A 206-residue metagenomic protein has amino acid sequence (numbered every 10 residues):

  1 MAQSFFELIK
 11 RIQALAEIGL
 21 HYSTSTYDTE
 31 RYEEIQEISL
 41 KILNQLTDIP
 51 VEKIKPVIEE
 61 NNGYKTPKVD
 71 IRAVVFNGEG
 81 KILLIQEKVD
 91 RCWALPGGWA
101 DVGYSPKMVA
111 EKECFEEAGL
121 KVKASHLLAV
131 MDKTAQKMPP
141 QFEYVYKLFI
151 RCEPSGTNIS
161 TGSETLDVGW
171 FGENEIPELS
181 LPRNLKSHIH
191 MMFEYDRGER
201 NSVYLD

Functional and structural regions predicted by a protein language model:
M1-Y32, I38, C92, S163-D206: Nudix hydrolase/Nudix homology domain
T29, E33-R72: Acidic, metal-coordinating catalytic segment for phosphate/diphosphate chemistry, firing primarily on the Nudix
K55-A94, V122, H126: N-terminal strand-loop-strand
P96-G98: Extended, positively charged loop/linker patches that create polyanion-binding surfaces
A100-A124, D132-H188, Y204-L205: Unchanged
